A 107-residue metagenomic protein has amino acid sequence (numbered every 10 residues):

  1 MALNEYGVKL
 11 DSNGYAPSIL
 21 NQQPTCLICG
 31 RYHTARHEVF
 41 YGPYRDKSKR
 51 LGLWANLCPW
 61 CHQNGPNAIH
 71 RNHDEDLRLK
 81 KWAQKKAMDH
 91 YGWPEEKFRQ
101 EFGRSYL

Functional and structural regions predicted by a protein language model:
M1-T25, R45-G52: Short, charged surface segments at domain edges that flank catalytic/cofactor-binding sites
C26-C29, C58: Short cysteine-rich clusters marking metal-coordination/redox-active sites
R31-A35, Q63-P66: Short functional micro-motifs and their immediate structural scaffolds
H33-D46: Short recognition patches in nucleic-acid-associated and regulatory proteins
T34, A55-N56: A broad, low-specificity signal marking well-ordered, structured residues that form hydrophobic/aromatic
V39, W60-C61: Residues immediately flanking
D46-A55, Q63-L107: Polybasic, low-complexity binding patches
